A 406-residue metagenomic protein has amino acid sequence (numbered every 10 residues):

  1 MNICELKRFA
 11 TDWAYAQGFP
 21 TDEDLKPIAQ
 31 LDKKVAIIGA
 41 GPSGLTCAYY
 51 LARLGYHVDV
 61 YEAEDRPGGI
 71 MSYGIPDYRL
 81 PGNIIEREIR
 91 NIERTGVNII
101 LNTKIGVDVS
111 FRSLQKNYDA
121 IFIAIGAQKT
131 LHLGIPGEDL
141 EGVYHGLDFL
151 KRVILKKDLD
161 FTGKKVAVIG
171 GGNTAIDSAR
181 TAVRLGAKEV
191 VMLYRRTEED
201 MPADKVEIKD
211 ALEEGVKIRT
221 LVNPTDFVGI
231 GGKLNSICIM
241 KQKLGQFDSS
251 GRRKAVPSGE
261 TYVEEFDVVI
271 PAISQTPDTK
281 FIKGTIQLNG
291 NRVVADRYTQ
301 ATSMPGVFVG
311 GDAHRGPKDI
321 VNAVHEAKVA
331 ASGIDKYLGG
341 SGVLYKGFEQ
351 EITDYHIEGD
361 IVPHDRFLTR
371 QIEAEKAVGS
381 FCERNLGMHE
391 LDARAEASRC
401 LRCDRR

Functional and structural regions predicted by a protein language model:
M1-P27, V153-I154, A377-R399, R406: Ferredoxin-type iron-sulfur electron-transfer modules in oxidoreductases and energy-metabolism complexes
L6, A10-A29, R87-V107, T130-L185 (+2 more regions): Glycine-rich dinucleotide-binding loop and its adjacent helix/turn
A29-I38, E86-I135, D226-C238, K243-Q246 (+2 more regions): Feature captures the FAD/FMN-dependent oxidoreductase FAD-binding
V35-D59, T174-V183: N-terminal Rossmann-like FAD-binding beta1-loop-alpha1 element of flavoenzymes
V60, E64-T95, I99, K151-V153 (+2 more regions): Rossmann-like dinucleotide-binding cores of NAD(P)H-dependent redox enzymes
D139-K164, F247-P317, V321-H325, I357-E358 (+1 more regions): FAD-site-proximal beta/loop scaffold in flavoenzymes
S178, G310-L344: A conserved FAD-binding loop/helix module that cradles the flavin
D210-G215, N223-K233, K243-G245, V329 (+1 more regions): Mid-to-C-terminal Rossmann-like scaffold of FAD/NAD(P)H-dependent oxidoreductases
